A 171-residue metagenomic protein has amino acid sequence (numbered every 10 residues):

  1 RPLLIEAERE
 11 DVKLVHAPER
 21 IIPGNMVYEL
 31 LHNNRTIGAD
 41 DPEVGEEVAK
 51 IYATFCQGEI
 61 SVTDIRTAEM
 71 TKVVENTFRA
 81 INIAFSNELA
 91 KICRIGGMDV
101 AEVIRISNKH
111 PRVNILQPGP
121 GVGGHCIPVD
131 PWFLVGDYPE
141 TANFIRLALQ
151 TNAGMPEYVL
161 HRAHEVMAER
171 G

Functional and structural regions predicted by a protein language model:
R1-G171: Structural/interface elements that position substrates and couple domains in central-metabolism enzymes
